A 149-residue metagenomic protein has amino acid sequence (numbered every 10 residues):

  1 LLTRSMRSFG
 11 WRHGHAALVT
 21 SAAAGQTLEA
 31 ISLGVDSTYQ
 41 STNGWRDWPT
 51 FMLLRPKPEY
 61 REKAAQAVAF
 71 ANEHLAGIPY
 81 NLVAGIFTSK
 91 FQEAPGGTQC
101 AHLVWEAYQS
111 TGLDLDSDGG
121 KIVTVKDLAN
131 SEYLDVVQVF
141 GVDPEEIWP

Functional and structural regions predicted by a protein language model:
L1-E59, V83-P95: Glycine-rich catalytic cores of cysteine/serine-nucleophile enzymes that process amide/ester linkages in cell-envelope
G10, G77-Y80, L113-D114: Secretory-pathway/luminal and periplasmic proteins that interact with or process carbohydrate-rich
A23-G25, P49-F51, A76, V104 (+1 more regions): Short, surface-exposed linear patches
S41-G44, A76, P144: Acidic, low-complexity intrinsically disordered regions
M52-Q109: Long, low-complexity intrinsically disordered regions
F91-P149: Activation targets extended, charge/polar-rich intrinsically disordered C-terminal tails
